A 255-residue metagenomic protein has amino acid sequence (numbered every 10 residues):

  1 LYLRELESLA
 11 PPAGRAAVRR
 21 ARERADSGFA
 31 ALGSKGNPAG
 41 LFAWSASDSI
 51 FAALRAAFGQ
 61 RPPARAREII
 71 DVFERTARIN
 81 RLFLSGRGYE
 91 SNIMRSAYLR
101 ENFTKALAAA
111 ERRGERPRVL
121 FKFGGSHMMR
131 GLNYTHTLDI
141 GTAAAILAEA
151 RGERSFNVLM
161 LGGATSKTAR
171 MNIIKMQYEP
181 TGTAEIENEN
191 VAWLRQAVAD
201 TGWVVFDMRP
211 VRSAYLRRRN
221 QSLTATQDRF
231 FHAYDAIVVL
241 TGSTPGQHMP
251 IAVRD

Functional and structural regions predicted by a protein language model:
L1, A10, G114-E115, G152: Glycine-centered secondary-structure boundary/capping sites
L1-A108, F123, T224: A substrate-binding/cap region within the structured catalytic cores of diverse enzymes
I93, M128-D255: C-terminal regions of proteins
K105-P117: Glycine-rich phosphate/diphosphate-binding loops that line cofactor/substrate pockets in enzymes
P117-G124: Beta-strand elements within well-structured catalytic alpha/beta cores of enzymes that handle phosphate/sulfate esters
